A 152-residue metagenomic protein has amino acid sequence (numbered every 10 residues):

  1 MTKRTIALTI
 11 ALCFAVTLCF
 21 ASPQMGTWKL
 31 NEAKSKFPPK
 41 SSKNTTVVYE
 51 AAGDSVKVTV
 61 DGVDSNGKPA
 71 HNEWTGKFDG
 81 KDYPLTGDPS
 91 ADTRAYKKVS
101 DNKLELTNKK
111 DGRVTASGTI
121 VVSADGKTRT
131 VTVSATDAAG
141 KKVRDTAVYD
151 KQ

Functional and structural regions predicted by a protein language model:
M1-A21: N-terminal export/membrane-targeting signals
F20-Q152: Hydrophobic small-molecule pocket/channel-lining residues, especially in calycin-type beta-barrels
